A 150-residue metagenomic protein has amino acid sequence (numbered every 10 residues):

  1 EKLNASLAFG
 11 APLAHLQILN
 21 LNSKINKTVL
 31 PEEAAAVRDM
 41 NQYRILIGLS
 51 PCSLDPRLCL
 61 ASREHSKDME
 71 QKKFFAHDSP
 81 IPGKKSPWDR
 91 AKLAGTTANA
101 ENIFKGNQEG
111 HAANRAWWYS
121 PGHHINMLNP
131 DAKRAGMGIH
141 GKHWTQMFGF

Functional and structural regions predicted by a protein language model:
E1-F150: Functional surface patches built around histidine and acidic residues
